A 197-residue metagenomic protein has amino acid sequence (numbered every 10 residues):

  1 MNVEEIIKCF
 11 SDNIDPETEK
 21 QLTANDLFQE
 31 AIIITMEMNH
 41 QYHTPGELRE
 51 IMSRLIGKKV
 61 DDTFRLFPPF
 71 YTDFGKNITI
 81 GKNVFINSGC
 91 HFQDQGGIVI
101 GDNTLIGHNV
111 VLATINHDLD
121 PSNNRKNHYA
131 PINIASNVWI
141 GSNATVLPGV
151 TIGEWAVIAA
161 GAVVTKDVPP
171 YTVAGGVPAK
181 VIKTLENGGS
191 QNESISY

Functional and structural regions predicted by a protein language model:
M1-T63, A179-K183, G189-Y197: Terminal amphipathic alpha-helical/low-complexity segments used for targeting or macromolecular assembly
I56, A130-P131, V164-T165: Short secondary-structure boundary/capping segments
F70-I80, F85-T151, V177-P178, I182-Y197: Flexible, glycine/small-residue-enriched loop-and-beta-strand segment within the central core of proteins
W139, V157, V173-G175: Short-chain dehydrogenase/reductase
S142-D167: Beta-rich strand-turn-strand
V168-P170, G175-P178: Acidic, glycine-centered active-site loop in nucleotide-sugar glycosyltransferases
